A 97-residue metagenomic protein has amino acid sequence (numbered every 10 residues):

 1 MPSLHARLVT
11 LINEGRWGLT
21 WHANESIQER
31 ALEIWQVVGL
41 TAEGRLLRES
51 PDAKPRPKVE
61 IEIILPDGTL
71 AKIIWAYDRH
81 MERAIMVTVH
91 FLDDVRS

Functional and structural regions predicted by a protein language model:
M1-S97: Ribonuclease/tRNase effector modules and their secretory precursors
